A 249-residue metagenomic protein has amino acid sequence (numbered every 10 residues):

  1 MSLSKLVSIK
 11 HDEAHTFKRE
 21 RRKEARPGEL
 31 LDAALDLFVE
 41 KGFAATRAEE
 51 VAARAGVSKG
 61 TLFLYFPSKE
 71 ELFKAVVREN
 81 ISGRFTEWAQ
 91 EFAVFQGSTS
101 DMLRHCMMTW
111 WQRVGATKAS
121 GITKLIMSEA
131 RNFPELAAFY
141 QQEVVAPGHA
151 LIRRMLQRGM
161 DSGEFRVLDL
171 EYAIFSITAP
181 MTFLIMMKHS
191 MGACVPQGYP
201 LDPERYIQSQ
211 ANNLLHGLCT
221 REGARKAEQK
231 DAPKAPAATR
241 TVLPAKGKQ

Functional and structural regions predicted by a protein language model:
M1-F17, D101, H105, T109 (+5 more regions): C-terminal peripheral helix-coil segments that are non-catalytic and often amphipathic
M1-K41, A45-V57, L64-E71, G97: Basic, helix-initiating cap at the start of DNA-binding domains
K23, L31, V77, A137 (+2 more regions): Amphipathic, non-transmembrane alpha-helical scaffold segments
R26, K69, N80-R84, T99 (+5 more regions): Hydrophobic/aromatic residues within well-ordered alpha-helical segments
F43-A44, L136, F165: Conserved hydrophobic residue
E50, G97-M102, D169, D202: A conserved beta-strand->loop->alpha-helix hinge within the catalytic CA
V76-K118, I122, Q157: Amphipathic alpha-helical linker/stalk segments
T86, Q112-R153, G198-P200: Short secondary-structure transition hinges
